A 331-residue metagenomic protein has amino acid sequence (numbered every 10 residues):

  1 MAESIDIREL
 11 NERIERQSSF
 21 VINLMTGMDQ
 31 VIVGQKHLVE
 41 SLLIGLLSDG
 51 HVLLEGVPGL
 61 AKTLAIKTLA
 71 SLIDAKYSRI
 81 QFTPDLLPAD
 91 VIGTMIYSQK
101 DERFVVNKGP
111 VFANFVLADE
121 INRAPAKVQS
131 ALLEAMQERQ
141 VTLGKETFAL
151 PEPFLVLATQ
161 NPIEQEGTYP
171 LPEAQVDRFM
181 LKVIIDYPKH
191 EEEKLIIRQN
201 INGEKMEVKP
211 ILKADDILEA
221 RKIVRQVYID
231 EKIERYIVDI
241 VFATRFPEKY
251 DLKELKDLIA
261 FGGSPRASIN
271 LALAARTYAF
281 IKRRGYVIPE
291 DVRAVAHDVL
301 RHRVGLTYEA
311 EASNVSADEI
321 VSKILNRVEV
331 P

Functional and structural regions predicted by a protein language model:
M1-I14, P247-P331: C-terminal engagement/docking regions of AAA+ P-loop ATPases
R13-L60: Pre-Walker A (pre-P-loop) alpha-helix and adjacent loop at the N terminus of AAA/AAA+ ATPase modules, a conserved
R13-S18, V31, T168, K182-E254 (+4 more regions): Conserved C-terminal "switch" segment of AAA+ ATPases
L46-T83: Walker A/P-loop
V57, V91, T159: P-loop (Walker A) phosphate-binding loop of NTP-binding proteins
L86-F115: Short glycine-rich substrate-engagement loop in P-loop NTPases that contacts/grips substrate
V105-N114, L143-Q160, L171-M180: AAA+/SF3 P-loop NTPase mechanochemical coupling elements
P110-Q137, P151, E166-Q175, Y187-L195: Conserved AAA+/SF3 P-loop NTPase catalytic/coupling segment centered on the Walker-B
